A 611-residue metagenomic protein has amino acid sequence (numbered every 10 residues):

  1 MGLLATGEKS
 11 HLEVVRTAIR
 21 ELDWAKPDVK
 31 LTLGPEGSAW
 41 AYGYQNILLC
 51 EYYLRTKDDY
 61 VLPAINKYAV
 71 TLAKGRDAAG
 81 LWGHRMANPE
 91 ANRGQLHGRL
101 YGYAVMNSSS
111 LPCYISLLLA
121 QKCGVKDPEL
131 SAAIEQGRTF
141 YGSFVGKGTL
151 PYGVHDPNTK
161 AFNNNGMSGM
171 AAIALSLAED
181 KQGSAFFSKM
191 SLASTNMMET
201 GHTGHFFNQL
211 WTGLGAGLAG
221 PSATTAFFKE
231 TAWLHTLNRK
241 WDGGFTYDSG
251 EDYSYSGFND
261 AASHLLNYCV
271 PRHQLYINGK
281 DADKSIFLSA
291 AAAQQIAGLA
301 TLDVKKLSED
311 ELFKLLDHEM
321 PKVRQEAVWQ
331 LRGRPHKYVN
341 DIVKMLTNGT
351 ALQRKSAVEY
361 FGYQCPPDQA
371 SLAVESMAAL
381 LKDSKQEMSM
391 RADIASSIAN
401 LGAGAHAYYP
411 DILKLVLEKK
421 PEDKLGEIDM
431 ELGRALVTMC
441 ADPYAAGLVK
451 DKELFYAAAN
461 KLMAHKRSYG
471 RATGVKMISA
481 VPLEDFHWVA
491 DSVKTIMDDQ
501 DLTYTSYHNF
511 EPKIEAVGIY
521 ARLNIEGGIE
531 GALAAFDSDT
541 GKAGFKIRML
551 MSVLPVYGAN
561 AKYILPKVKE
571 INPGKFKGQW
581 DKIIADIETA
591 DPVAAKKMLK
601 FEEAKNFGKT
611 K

Functional and structural regions predicted by a protein language model:
M1-G2, A174, G217-L218, Q295-V304 (+8 more regions): Structural detector for internal amphipathic alpha-helices that build alpha-solenoid repeat scaffolds
M1-L4, S38-E51, V105-L118, N163-S176 (+4 more regions): Well-ordered alpha-helical segments within folded domains of soluble proteins
L3-T17, Y52-A69, L118-R138, L175-M190 (+9 more regions): Structural helix-adjacent loops and short alpha-helical linkers that scaffold large soluble proteins
L12, N278-G279, K305-L315, P335-T347 (+7 more regions): Amphipathic alpha-helical scaffolding segments comprising HEAT/armadillo-like alpha-solenoid repeats
E13-L31, A64-W82, A132-L150, E179-T200 (+6 more regions): Long, well-ordered core segments of solenoidal/helical folds
S38, M106, E319-M320, G349-T350 (+8 more regions): Short inter-helical turns and helix N-cap capping residues of alpha-solenoid HEAT/ARM repeat scaffolds
A79, E90-Q209, A219, A226 (+4 more regions): Extended ligand-binding clefts on enzyme/binding-domain cores
D180-K189, G215-L218, S222-H318, D581-K611: Terminal, non-catalytic domain-edge segments
